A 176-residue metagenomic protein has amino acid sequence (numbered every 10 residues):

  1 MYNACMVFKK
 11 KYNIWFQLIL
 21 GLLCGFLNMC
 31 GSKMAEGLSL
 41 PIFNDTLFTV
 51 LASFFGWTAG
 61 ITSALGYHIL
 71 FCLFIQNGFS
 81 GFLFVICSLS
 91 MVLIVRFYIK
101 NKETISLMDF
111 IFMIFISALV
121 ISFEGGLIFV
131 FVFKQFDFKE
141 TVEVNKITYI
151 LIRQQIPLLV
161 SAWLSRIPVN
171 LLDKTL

Functional and structural regions predicted by a protein language model:
Y2-C30, L83-K134: Short helix-perturbing small/polar motifs within transmembrane alpha-helices
Y2-L70, F79: Hydrophobic transmembrane alpha-helices
S32-F43, N77-F82, I105-L176: Membrane-embedded alpha-helical hairpins and interfacial helices in multi-pass inner-membrane proteins
D45-T49, H68, C72, V92 (+2 more regions): Hydrophobic transmembrane alpha-helices of multi-pass small-molecule transporters
S53-F54, F74, Y98: Hydrophobic residues in alpha-helical segments
L65-G66, L70-M91: Outer-membrane beta-barrel domain signature
